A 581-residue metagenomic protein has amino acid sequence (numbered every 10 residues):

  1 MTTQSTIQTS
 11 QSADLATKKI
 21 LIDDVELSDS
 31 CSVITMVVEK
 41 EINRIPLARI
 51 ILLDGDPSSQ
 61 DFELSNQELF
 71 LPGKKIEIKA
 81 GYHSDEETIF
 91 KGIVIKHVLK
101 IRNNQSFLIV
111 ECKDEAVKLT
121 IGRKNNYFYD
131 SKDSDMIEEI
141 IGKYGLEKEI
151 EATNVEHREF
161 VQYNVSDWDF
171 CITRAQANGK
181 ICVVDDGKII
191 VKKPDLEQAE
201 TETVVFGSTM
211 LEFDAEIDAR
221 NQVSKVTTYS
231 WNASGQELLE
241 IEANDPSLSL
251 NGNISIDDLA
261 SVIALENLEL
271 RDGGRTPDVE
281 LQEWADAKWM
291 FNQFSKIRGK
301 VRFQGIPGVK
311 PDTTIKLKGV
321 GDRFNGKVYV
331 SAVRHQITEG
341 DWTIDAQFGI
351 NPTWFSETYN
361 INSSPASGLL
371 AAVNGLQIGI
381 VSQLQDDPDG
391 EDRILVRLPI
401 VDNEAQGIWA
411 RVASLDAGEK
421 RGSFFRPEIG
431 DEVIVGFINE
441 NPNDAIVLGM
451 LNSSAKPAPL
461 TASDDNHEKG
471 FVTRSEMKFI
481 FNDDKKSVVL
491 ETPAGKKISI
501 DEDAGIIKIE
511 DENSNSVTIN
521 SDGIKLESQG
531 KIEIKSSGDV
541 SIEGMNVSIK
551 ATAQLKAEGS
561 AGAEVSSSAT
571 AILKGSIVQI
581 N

Functional and structural regions predicted by a protein language model:
M1-V117, G122: Assembly/oligomerization scaffold segments
T2-Q8, V98, F107-A116, A152-R220 (+1 more regions): Short beta-strand-centered interaction patches in the first periplasmic/extracellular domains of large envelope
S28-D29, T120-Y127, I172, Q176 (+8 more regions): Surface-exposed, non-catalytic interaction/assembly patches
N43-L69, F213-T227, W231-G235, I241-S356: An acidic/polar, Gly/Ser/Thr-rich interaction patch typically located in mid-to-C-terminal regions of proteins
E63, V117-M136, E149-T173, A177 (+2 more regions): Short acidic/polar beta-strand-loop edge motifs in secreted extracellular and Gram-negative envelope-associated
Y82-L108, T209-M210, L317-E339: Short beta-strand and beta-hairpin "edge-sheet" elements
V98-K113, Q336-G349, P388-L395, D444-I446 (+1 more regions): Short, solvent-exposed secondary-structure boundary/capping segments
I140, R174, R220, T228 (+6 more regions): Right-handed beta-helix
